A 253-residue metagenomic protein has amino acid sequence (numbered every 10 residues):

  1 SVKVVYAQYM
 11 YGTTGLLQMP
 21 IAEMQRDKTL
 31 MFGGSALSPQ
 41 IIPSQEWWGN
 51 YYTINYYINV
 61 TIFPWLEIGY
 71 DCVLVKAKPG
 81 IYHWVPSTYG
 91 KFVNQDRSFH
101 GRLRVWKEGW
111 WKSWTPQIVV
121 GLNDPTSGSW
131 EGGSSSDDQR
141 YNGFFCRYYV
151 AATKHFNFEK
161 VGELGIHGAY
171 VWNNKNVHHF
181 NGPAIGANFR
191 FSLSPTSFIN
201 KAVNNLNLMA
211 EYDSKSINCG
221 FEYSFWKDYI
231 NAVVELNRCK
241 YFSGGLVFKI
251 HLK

Functional and structural regions predicted by a protein language model:
V5-Y148, T153-E159, S192-F198, L206 (+3 more regions): Transmembrane beta-barrel domains of Gram-negative outer membranes and organellar outer membranes
L37, V73, N123-P125, A169-K175 (+2 more regions): Active-site beta-loop-alpha junctions enriched in small/polar residues
S87, W226, H251-L252: Flexible, surface-exposed loop regions and adjacent strand-edge segments of Gram-negative outer-membrane beta-barrel
S98-L103, I185-A187, R238-K253: Outer-membrane beta-barrel "beta-signal"
G143, H178-F180: Short, solvent-exposed loop/turn segments at conserved positions within beta-propeller repeat blades
V161-A169: Alpha-helical interaction elements
P183-E235, G245-V247: Outer membrane beta-barrel transmembrane domains
